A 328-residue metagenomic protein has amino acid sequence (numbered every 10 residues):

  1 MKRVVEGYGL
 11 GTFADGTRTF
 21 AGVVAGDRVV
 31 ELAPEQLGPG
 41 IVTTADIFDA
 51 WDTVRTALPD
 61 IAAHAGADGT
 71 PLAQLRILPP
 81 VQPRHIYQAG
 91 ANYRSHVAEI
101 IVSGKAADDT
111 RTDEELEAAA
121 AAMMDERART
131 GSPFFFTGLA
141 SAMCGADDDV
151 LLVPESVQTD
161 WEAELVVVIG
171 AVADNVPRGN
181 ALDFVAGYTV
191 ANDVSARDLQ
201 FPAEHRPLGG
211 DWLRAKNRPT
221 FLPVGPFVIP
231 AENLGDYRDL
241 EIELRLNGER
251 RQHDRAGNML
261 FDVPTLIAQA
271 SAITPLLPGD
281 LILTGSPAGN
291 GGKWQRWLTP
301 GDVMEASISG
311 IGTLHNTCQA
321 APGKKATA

Functional and structural regions predicted by a protein language model:
K2-D49: Gly/serine-rich nucleotide phosphate-binding loop at the start of the catalytic core of nucleotide/ADP-ribose-handling
K2-F13, A45-L246: Active-site microenvironments in enzyme catalytic cores
K2-V5, G16-R18, R55-A57, A73-R76 (+2 more regions): Catalytic-pocket segment enriched in acidic/His residues
R18-E35, N175-V190, R250: Short, well-ordered strand-loop elements centered on a beta-strand within folded domains, enriched for acidic residues
A25-R28, E35-P39, Q158, A256-F261 (+1 more regions): A short, sequence-level motif marking secondary-structure junctions
V29, S141, V172-D174, R250 (+2 more regions): Short beta-strand segments in beta-sandwich/barrel cores
